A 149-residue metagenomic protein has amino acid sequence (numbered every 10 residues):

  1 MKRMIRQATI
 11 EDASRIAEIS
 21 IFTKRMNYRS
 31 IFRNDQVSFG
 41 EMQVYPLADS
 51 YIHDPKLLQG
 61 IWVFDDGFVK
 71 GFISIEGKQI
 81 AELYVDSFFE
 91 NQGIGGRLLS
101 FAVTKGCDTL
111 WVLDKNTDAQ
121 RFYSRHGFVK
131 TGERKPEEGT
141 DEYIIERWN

Functional and structural regions predicted by a protein language model:
M4-E18, Y28: A short beta-loop-alpha structural element at the N-terminal edge of CoA-dependent acyl/N-acetyltransferase catalytic
I21-S50: Conserved GNAT-fold acetyl-CoA-binding loop/helix
L58-G71: Conserved beta-hairpin
Q79-N91, V112-L113: A short, internal acetyl-CoA/4′-phosphopantetheine-binding micro-motif in the GNAT/acyltransferase core
V85, N91-T104, R121, R125: Conserved acetyl-CoA-binding loop-helix of GNAT-fold acetyltransferases
G96-R97, K115-I144: Conserved active-site alpha-helix within GNAT-family acetyltransferase domains
T104-D118: Conserved GNAT acetyl-CoA-binding A-motif
